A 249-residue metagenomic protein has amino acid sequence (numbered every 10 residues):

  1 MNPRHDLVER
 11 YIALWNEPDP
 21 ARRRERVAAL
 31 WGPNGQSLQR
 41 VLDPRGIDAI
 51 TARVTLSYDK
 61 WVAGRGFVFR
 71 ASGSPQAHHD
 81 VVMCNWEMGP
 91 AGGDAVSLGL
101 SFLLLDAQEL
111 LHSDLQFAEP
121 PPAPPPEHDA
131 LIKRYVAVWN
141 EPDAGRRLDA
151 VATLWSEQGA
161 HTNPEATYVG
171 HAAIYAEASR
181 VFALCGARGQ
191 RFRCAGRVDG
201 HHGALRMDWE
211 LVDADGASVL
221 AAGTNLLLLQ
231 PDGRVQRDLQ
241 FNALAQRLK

Functional and structural regions predicted by a protein language model:
M1-P33, H128-L154: Short acidic-aromatic low-complexity motifs
H5, R22-D80, L148-G203: A solvent-exposed, acidic/Ser-Thr-rich amphipathic alpha-helical stretch
L14-E17, V41-P44, P90, V138-E141 (+1 more regions): Short histidine/acidic/glycine/proline-rich micro-motifs that form metal- and phosphate-coordinating active-site loops
T55, D59-E127, L131, F182-K249: A beta-strand edge to alpha-helix "cap/lid" segment located at domain peripheries
